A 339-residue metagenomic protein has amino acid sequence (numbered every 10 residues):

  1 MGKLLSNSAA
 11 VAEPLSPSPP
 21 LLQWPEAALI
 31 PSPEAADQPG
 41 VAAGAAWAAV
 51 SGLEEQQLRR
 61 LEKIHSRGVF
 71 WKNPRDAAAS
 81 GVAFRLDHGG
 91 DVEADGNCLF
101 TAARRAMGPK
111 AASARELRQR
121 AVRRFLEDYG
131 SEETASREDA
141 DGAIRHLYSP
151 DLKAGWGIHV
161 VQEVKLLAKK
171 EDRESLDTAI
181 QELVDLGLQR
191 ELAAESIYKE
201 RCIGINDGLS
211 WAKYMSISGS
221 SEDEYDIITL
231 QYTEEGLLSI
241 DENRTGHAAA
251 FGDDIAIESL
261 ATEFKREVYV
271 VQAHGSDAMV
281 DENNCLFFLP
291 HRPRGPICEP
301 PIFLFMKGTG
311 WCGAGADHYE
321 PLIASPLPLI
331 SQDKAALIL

Functional and structural regions predicted by a protein language model:
M1-S18: PEST-like, low-complexity acidic/proline-rich intrinsically disordered segments, predominantly at protein N-termini
E13-H65: Eukaryotic intrinsically disordered, low-complexity, charge-rich
Q56-D87, A94-S276: Papain-like cysteine protease catalytic cores
Y269-P293: Short, structured protein-protein interaction patches enriched in aromatics and acidic/basic residues, typified by
L289-L339: A recognition module on extended beta-rich or small alphabeta surfaces enriched in W/G with H and D/E
